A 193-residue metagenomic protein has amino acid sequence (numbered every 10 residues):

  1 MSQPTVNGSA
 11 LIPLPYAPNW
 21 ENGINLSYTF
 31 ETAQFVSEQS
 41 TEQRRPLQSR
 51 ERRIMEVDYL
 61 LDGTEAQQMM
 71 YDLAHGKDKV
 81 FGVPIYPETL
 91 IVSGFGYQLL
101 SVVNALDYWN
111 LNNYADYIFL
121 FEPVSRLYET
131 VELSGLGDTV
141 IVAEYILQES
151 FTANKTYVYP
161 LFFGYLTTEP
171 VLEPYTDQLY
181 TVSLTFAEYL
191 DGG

Functional and structural regions predicted by a protein language model:
M1-D138, V142-G193: Extracellular/virion structural assembly segments
